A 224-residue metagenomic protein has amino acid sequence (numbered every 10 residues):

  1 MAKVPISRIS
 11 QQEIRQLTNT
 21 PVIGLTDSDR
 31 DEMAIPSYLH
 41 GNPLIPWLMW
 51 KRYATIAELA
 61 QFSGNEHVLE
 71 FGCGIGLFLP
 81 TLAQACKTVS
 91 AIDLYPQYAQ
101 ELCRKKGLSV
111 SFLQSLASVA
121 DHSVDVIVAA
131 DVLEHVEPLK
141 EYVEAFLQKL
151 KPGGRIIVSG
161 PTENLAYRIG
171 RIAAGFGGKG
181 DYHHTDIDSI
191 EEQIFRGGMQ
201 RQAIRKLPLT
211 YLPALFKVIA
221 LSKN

Functional and structural regions predicted by a protein language model:
M1-H122, V126, A130, K140-V143 (+3 more regions): Conserved N-terminal segment of class I S-adenosyl-L-methionine
L102, I169-G170: Short, well-ordered secondary-structure micro-motifs
D131-H135: Short catalytic micro-motifs in class I SAM-dependent methyltransferases
E137, A166-Y167: Glycine/Thr-rich phosphate-binding loops of Rossmann-like dinucleotide-binding domains
E141-P152: A short glycine-rich, Lys/Arg-flanked "PGG" loop and its adjoining helix->strand segment in the class I
